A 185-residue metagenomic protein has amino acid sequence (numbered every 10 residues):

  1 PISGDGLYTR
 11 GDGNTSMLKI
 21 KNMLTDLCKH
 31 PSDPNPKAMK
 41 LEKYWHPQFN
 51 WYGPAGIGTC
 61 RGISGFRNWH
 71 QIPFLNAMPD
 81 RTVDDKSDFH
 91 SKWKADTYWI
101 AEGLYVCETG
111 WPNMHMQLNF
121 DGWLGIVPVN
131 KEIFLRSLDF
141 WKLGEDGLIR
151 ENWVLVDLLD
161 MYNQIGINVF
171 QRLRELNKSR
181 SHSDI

Functional and structural regions predicted by a protein language model:
P1-I185: C-terminal and inter-domain tail/linker signature
